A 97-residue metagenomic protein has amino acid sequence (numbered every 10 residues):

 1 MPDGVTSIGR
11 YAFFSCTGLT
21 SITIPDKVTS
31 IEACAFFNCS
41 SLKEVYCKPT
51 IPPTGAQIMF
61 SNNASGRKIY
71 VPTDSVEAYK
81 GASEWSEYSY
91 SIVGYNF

Functional and structural regions predicted by a protein language model:
M1-S7, C16-S30, C39-T54, S65-S75 (+1 more regions): Structural signature of tandem-repeat unit edges
Q57-F60, E77-S89: Short, aromatic/basic amphipathic alpha-helical patches
